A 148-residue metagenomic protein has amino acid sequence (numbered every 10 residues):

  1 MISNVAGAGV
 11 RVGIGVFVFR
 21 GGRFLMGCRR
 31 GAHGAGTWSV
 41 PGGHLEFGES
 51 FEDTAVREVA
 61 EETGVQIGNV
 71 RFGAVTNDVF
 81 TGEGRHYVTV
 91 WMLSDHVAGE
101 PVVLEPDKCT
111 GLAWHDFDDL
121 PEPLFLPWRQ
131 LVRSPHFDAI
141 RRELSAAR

Functional and structural regions predicted by a protein language model:
M1-F24, V75, V90-L93: Conserved N-terminal beta-strand and adjoining loop/helix that marks the start of the Nudix/MutT-like hydrolase domain
A6-V10, T37, G82-V88, P106-C109: A generic structural micro-feature
A32-W38: A conserved beta-turn-beta hairpin within the catalytic core of GNAT-like acetyltransferases that forms part
V40-F72, M92: The catalytic Nudix box helix
N77-P101, P135-H136: Active-site-adjacent beta-strand/loop module that shapes the phosphate/pyrophosphate-binding cleft
W91-L93, V102-H136: NUDIX/MutT-family hydrolases
D138-R148: Acidic/histidine-enriched, glycine/proline-rich intrinsically disordered or flexible terminal extensions
